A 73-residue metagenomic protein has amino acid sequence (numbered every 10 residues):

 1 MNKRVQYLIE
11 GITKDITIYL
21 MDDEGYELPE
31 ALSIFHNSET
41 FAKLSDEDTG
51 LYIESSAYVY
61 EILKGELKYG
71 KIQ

Functional and structural regions predicted by a protein language model:
M1-Q73: C-terminal alpha-helical interaction appendages
